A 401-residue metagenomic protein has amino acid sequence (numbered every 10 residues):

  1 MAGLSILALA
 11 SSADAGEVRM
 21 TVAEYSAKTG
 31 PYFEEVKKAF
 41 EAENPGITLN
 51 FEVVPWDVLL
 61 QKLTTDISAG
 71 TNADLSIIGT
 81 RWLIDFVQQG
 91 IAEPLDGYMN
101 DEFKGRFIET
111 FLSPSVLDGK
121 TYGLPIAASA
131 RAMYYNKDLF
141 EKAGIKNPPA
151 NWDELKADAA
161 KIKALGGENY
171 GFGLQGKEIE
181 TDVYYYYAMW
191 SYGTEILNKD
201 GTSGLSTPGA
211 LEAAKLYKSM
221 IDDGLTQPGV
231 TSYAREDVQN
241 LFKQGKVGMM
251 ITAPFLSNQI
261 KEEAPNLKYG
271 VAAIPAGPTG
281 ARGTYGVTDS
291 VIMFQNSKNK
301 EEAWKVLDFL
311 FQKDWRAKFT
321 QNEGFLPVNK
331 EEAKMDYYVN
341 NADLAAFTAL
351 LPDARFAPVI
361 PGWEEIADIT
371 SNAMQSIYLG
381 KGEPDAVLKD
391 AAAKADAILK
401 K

Functional and structural regions predicted by a protein language model:
G16-A27, I47-E52, D74-L75, Y122 (+2 more regions): Short, well-ordered beta-strand elements
R19, E35-T110, P114-V116, D138-A150 (+4 more regions): Extracytoplasmic "Venus flytrap"/periplasmic binding protein-like
P31, I84, Q89-G90, M250-G270 (+2 more regions): C-terminal lobe and pocket-closing loops of periplasmic/extracytoplasmic Venus-flytrap solute-binding proteins
A39-A42, T48, E141, D222-L225 (+1 more regions): Conserved C-terminal helix/tail region of periplasmic/extracytoplasmic solute-binding proteins
T80-A132, K156-D158, Y170, T181-Y187 (+2 more regions): Hinge/lid segment of periplasmic solute-binding proteins
L83-I91, F111-N147, K177-K199, G286-I292 (+1 more regions): Periplasmic solute-binding protein
E93-F107, G171-G176, T194-A214, K261-A264 (+5 more regions): Short, solvent-exposed loop/beta-turn-alpha elements that line the ligand-binding surface or hinge of extracytoplasmic
D158-K161, L165, T202-V230: Glycine-centered hinge/linker elements that transmit conformational signals in sensory and ligand-binding systems
